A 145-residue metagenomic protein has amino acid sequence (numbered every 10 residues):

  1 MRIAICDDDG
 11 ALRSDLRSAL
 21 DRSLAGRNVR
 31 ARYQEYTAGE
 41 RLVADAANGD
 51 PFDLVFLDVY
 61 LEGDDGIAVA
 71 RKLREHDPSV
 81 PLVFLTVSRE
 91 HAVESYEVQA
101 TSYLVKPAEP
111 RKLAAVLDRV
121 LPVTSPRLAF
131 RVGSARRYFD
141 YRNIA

Functional and structural regions predicted by a protein language model:
M1-L20, V55: Conserved acidic segment of CheY-like receiver
I5, E35, F84-L85: Conserved SAM-binding loop
S14-S23, L42, A70: Short, well-ordered amphipathic alpha-helices
L24-A38, D45: Short hydrophobic/Thr-rich beta-strand motif most characteristic of the beta2 strand and flanking loop of CheY-like
A44-S125: CheY-like receiver
A114-A145: Conserved binding/recognition cores within well-folded domains
